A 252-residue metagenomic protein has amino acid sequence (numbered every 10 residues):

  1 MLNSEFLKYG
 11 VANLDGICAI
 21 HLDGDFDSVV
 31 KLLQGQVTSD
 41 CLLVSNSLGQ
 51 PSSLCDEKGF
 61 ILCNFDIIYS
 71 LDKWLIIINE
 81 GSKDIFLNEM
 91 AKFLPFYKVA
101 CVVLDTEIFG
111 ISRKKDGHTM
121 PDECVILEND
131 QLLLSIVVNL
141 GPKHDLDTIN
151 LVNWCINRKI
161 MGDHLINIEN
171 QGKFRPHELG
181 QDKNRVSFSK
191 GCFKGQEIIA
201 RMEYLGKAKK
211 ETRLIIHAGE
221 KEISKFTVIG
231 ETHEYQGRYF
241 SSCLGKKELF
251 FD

Functional and structural regions predicted by a protein language model:
M1-D252: Basic, glycine/lysine-rich polyanion-binding surfaces/domains
